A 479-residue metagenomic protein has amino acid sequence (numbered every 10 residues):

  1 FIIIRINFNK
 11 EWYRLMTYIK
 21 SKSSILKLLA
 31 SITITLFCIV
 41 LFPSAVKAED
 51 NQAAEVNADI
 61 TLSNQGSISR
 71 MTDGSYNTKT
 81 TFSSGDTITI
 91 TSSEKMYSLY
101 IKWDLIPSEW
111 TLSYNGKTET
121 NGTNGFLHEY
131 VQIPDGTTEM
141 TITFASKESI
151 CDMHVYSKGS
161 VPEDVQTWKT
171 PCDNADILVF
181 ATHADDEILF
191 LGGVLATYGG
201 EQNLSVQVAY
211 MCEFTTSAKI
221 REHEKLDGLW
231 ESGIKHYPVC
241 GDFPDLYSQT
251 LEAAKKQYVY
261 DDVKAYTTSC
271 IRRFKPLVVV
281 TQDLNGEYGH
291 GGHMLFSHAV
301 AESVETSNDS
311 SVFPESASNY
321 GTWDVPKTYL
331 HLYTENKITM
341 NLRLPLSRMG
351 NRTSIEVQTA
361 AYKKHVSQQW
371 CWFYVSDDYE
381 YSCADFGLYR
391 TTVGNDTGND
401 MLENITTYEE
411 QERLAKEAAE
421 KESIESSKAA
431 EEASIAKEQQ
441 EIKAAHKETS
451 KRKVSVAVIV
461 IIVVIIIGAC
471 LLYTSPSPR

Functional and structural regions predicted by a protein language model:
S31-V40: Bacterial N-terminal signal peptides
L41-D50: Sec-dependent signal peptide cleavage junction
N51-K79, L105, W110, G116 (+5 more regions): The feature marks non-catalytic terminal segments
D59-I90, Y100, L105-R273, A301-E305 (+1 more regions): Active-site rim/loop-helix segments in enzyme catalytic domains that contact anionic ligands
T267-N285: Proline-aspartate-enriched helix->loop->beta-strand connector
I442-V458: Extracellular Ser/Thr-rich, low-complexity/disordered mucin-like segments
A457-L471: Selective detector of the "anchor" transmembrane alpha-helix that sits immediately C-terminal
Y473-R479: Conserved small/polar residues in nucleotide/adenosyl-binding loops
